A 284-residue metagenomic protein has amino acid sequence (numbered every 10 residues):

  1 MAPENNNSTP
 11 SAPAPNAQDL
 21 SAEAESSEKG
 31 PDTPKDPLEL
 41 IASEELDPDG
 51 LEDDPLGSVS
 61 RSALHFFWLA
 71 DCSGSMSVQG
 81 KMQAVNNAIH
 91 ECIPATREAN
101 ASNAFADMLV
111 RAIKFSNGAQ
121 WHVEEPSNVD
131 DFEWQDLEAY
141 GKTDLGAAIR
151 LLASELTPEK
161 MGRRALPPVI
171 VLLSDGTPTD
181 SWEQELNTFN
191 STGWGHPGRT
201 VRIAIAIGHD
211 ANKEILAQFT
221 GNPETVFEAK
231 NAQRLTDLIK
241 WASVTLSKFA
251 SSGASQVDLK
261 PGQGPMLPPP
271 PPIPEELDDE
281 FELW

Functional and structural regions predicted by a protein language model:
A2-F67, C72-Q83, T157-R164: Acidic, polar low-complexity linker/tail segments
V59-H122, V169-I170: Von Willebrand factor
C72, D175-G176: Active-site metal-binding loops of divalent metal-dependent hydrolases
A95-A104, L156-R164, S191-P197: Alpha-helix termini
F105-D136, K213-F219: Short beta-strand-loop
Q120, D130-P167, D180, V201-E214 (+1 more regions): Von Willebrand factor
G176-F219: VWA/integrin I-like adhesion module and closely mimicked acidic/polar interface patches used
H209-K260, G264-L267: Von Willebrand factor A/integrin I-like adhesion domains
